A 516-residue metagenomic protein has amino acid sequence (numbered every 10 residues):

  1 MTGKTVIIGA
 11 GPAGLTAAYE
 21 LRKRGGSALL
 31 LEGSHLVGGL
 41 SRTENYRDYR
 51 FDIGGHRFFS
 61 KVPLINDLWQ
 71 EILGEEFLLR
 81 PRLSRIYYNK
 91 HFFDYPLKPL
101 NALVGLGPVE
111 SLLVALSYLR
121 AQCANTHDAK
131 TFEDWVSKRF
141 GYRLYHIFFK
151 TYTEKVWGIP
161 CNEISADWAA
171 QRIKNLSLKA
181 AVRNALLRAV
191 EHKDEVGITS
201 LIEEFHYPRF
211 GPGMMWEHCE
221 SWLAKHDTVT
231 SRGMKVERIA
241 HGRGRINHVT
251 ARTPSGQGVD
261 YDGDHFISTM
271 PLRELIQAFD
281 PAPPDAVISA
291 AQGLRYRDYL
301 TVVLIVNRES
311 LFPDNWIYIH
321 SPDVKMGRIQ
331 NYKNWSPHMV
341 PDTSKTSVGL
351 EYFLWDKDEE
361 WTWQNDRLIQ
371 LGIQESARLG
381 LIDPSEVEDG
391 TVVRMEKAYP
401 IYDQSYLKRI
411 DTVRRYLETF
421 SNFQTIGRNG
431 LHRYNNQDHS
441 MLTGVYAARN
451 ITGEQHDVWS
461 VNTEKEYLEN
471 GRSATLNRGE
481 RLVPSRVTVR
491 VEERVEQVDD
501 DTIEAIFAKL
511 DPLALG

Functional and structural regions predicted by a protein language model:
G3, S255-H265: Core beta-strand elements of the Rossmann-like FAD/NAD(P) dinucleotide-binding domain in flavoenzyme oxidoreductases
G3-L30: N-terminal Rossmann-like FAD-binding beta1-loop-alpha1 element of flavoenzymes
R22-N45: Glycine-rich FAD pyrophosphate-binding loop
R47-A124: Dinucleotide-binding Rossmann-like beta1-alpha1 core, especially the glycine-rich loop that anchors the ADP
L64-L97, F140-H146, L223-T230, E237-H248: Feature captures the FAD/FMN-dependent oxidoreductase FAD-binding
L112-G242, N247, D262: Active-site/ligand-binding neighborhood in enzyme catalytic cores
G263-H265, T269-Q424, N429-L442, R449-S460 (+2 more regions): C-terminal segments that line or cap access tunnels to active or ligand-binding sites in enzymes and enzyme-associated
V392-R394, I451-A508: Active-site-proximal substrate-binding core of FAD-dependent oxidoreductases
